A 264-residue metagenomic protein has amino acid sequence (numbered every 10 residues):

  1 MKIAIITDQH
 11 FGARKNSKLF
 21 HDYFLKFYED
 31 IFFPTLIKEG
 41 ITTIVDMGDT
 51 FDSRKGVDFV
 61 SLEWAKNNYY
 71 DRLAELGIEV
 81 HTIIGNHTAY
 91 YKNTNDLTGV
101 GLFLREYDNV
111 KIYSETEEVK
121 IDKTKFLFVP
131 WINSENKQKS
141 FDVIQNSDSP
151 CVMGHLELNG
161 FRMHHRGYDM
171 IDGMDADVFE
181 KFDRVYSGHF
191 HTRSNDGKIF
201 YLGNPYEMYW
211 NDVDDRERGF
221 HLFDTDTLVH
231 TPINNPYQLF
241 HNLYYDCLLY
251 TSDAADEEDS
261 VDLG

Functional and structural regions predicted by a protein language model:
K2, Q9, A13-E118, V178-F182: Core catalytic region of metal-dependent phosphoesterases/phosphodiesterases, especially metallo-beta-lactamase-like
D8, D49, A65, G85 (+4 more regions): Divalent metal-coordination and catalytic microenvironments
G12-R14, D52-K55, I83-N93, N133-N136 (+3 more regions): Active-site environment of divalent metal-dependent phosphoester hydrolases
T82, N86-D177, P205: Conserved catalytic scaffold of divalent metal-dependent phosphoesterases
H164-T227, T231: Conserved beta-sheet core of the metallophosphoesterase superfamily
Y250-E257: Conserved small/polar residues in nucleotide/adenosyl-binding loops
D262-L263: Hydrophobic alpha-helical segments, chiefly the membrane-spanning helices and signal/signal-anchor peptides
